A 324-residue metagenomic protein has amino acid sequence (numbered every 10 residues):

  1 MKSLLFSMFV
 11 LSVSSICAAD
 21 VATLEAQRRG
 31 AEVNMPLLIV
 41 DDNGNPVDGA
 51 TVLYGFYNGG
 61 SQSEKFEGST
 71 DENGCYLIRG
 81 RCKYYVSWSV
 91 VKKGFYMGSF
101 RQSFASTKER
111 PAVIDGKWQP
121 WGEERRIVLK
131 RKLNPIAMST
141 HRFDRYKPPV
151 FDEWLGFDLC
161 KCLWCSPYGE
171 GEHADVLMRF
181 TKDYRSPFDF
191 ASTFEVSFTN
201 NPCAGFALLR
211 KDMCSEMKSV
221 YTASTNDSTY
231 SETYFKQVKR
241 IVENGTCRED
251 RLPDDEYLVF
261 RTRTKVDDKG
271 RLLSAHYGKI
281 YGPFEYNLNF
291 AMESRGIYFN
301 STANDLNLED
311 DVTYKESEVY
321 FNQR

Functional and structural regions predicted by a protein language model:
S3-V13: Sec-dependent N-terminal signal peptides
C17-N45: Beta-strand-rich domain onsets/edges
V33-G44, G74, I127, P135-H141: A short, amphipathic beta-strand motif
M35, D48-V52, V86: Short beta-strand/loop motifs in extracellular/secreted proteins, especially within beta-sandwich accessory domains
A50-Y57, S103: Hydrophobic beta-strand segments
N58-I78: Short, acidic Ser/Thr/Gly-rich low-complexity loop/linker segments typical of extracellular and cell-surface proteins
G60, R81-V113: A short, solvent-exposed loop/turn motif at the edges and junctions of modular extracellular/periplasmic domains
V113-R324: Surface-exposed, beta-sheet-biased, low-hydrophobicity segments with strongly acidic/polar composition
